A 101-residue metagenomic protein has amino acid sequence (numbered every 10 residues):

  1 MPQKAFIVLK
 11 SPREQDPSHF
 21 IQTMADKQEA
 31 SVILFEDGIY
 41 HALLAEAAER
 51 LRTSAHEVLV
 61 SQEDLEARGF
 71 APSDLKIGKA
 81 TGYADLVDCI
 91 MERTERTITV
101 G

Functional and structural regions predicted by a protein language model:
M1-A5: Extreme N-terminal starter segment of soluble prokaryotic enzymes
V8-S11, F35-D37, E63, V100-G101: Structural motif
S11-Q28, V32: Histidine-anchored nucleotide/phosphate-binding helix
A25, L51-R52, C89-E92: Solvent-exposed alpha-helices and their adjacent loops that cap or buttress functional pockets in soluble metabolic
A30-E36, H56-D64: Short internal beta-strands
G38-S54: N-terminal beta-loop-helix "entrance" segment that forms/cooperates in small-molecule cofactor or anionic ligand
D64-F70: Conserved phosphate/oxyanion-binding catalytic-loop motifs
P72-G101: C-terminal structural segments of small proteins and small subunits
